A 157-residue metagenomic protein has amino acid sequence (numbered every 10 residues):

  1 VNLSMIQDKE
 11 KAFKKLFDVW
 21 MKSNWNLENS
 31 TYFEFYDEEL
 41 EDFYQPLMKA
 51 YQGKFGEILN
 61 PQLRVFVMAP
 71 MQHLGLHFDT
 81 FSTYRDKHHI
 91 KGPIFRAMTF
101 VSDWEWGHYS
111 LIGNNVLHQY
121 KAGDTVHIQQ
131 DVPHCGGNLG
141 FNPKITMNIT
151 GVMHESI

Functional and structural regions predicted by a protein language model:
V1, I6-K9, F95, S102 (+1 more regions): General structural signal for secondary-structure boundaries
V1-V65: Non-heme Fe(II)/2-oxoglutarate
N2-K22, H77, K87, H108-Y109 (+2 more regions): Proteins with a high burden of low-complexity, intrinsically disordered sequence enriched in S/T/G/P/A and R, requiring
S4, N26-T31, E39, D79-F81 (+3 more regions): Intrinsic disorder/low-complexity detector
V19, S23-N26, T83, V126 (+1 more regions): A generic structural signal for solvent-exposed, polar alpha-helical segments
Q52-H127: Catalytic core of non-heme Fe(II) oxygenases with the double-stranded beta-helix
D103-I157: Catalytic core of Fe(II)/2-oxoglutarate
